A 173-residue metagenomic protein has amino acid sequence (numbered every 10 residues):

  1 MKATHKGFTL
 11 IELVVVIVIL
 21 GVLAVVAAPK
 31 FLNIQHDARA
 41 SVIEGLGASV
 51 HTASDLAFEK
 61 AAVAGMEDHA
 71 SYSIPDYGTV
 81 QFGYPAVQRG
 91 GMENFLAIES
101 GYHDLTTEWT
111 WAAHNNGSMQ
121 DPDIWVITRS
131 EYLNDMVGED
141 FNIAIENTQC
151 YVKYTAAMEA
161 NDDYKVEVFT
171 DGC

Functional and structural regions predicted by a protein language model:
M1-A38, V42: N-terminal single-pass transmembrane signal-anchor helix
K2-A3, L56-K60, S71: Short alpha-helix boundary/capping motifs
A38-M66: Membrane-proximal N-terminal amphipathic helix
M66-C173: Periplasmic/extracellular, small/polar-rich flexible segments of pilin-like filament-forming proteins
